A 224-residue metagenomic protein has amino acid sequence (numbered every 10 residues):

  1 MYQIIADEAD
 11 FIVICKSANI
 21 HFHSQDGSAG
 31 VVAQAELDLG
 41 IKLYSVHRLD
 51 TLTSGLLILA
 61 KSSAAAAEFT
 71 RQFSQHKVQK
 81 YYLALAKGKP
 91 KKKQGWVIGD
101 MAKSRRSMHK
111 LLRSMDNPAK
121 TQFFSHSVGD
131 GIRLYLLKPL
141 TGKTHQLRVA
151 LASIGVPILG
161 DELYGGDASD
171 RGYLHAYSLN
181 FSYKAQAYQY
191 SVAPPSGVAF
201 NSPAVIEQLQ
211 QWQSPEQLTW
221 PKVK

Functional and structural regions predicted by a protein language model:
M1-D26, Q34-L39, S63-A64, T70-R71: S4-like RNA-binding module at protein N-termini
M1-Y2, A6-D10, S17-F22, A150-K224: Pseudouridine synthases involved in rRNA/tRNA modification
C15-K16, I58, A84, F123 (+2 more regions): Residue-level signal for inorganic ion chemistry
I20-V32, E68, L85-R133, V149 (+1 more regions): Glycine- and acidic-residue-rich catalytic/RNA-contacting loop of pseudouridine synthases
S28-V31, F73-K80: A short alpha->loop->secondary-structure connector
I41-Q75: Glycine/acidic-rich beta-strand-loop module
G131-L137, S202: Short, solvent-exposed secondary-structure boundary/capping segments
